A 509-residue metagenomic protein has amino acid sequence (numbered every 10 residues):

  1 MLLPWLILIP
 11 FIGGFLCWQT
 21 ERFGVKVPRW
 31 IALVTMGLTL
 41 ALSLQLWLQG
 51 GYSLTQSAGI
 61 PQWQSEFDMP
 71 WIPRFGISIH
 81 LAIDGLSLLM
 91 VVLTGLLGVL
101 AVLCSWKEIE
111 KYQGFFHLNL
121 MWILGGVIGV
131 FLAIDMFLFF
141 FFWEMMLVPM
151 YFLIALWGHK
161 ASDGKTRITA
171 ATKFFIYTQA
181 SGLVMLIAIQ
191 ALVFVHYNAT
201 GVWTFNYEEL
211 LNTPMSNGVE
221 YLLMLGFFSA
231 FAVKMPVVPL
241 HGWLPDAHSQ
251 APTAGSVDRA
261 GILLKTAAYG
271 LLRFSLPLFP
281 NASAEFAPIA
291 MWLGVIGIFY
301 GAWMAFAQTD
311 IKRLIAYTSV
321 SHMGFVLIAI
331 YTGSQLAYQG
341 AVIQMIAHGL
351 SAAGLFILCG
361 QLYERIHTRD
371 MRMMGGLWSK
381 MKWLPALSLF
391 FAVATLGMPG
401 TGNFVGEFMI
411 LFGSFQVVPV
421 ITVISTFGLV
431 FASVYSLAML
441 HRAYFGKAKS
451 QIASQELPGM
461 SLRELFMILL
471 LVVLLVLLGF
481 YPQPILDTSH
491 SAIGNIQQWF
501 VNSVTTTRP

Functional and structural regions predicted by a protein language model:
M1-I9, I83-T94, F137-P149, E220-F231 (+2 more regions): Structural signature of hydrophobic alpha-helical transmembrane segments
M1-L2, L16-L118, A199, T204 (+1 more regions): Transmembrane helix-loop-helix hairpins at membrane boundaries of multipass inner-membrane proteins
P4-Q19, V34-L46, V91-S105, I123-L124 (+6 more regions): Central hydrophobic cores of alpha-helical transmembrane segments in multi-pass inner-membrane proteins across all
G14-Q19, L44, V102-L103, G125-G129 (+8 more regions): Alpha-helical transmembrane segments of multipass membrane proteins
F15-R22, G98-E110, F152-T166, K234-S249 (+1 more regions): C-terminal ends of transmembrane helices
F23-V25, L118, W122, G126-M215 (+3 more regions): Alpha-helical multi-pass transmembrane bundles of energy-transducing inner-membrane proteins
G50-S78, D163-A171, G182-H241, L271 (+6 more regions): Juxtamembrane/interfacial segments at transmembrane-helix boundaries in multi-pass membrane proteins
V238, A352-L355, T422-E456: Predominantly late transmembrane helices and immediately cytosolic-facing juxtamembrane segments
